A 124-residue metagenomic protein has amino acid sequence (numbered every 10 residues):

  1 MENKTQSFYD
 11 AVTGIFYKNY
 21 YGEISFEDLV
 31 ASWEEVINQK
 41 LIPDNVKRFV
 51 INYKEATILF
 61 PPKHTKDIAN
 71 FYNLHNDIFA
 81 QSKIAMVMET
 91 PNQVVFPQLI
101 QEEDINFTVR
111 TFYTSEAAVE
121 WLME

Functional and structural regions predicted by a protein language model:
E2-E124: Amphipathic, Lys/Arg-enriched alpha-helical "gate/interface" segment within cytosolic domains that mediates
